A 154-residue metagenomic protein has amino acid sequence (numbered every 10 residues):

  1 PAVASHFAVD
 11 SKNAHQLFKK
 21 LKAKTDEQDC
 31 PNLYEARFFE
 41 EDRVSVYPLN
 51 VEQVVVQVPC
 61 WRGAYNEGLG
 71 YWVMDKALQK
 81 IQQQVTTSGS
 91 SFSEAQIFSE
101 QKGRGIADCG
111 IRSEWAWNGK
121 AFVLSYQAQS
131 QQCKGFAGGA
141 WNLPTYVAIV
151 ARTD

Functional and structural regions predicted by a protein language model:
P1-L49: Terminal domain-start segments
C30, C60-R62, Q132-G138: Functionally engaged cysteine thiol sites
C30-R37, E67-A77, I81-T86: Central antiparallel beta-sheet cores of small beta-barrel/beta-sandwich binding domains
A36-F38, N66, W115, G139: Secreted/processed peptides and extracellular or luminal domains of membrane proteins
L49-P59, E94-Q101: Acidic/hydrophobic-patterned starts of short beta strands in beta-sheet-rich repeat architectures
V58-A64, K76, Q101-G105: Short, flexible beta-strand-to-coil junctions
A64-W72, A107-S113: Structural motif
K80-D154: Short aromatic loop motif centered on NTY/YTY
